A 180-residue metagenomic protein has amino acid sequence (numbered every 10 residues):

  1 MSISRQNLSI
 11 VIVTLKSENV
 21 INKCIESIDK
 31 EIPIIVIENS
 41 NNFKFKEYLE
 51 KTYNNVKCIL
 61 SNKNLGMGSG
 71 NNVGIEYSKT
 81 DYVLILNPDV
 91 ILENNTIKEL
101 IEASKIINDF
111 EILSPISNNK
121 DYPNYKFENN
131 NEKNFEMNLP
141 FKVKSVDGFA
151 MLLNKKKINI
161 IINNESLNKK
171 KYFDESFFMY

Functional and structural regions predicted by a protein language model:
N7-S9, P33: Cell-envelope/extracellular polymer assembly enzymes that use nucleotide-activated donors
I12-K30: Short, well-formed alpha-helical segments that are part of the catalytic scaffolds of diverse glycosyltransferases
I25-L60: Acidic donor-binding segment of Leloir-type glycosyltransferases
S61-S78: Glycine-rich, basic loop-to-helix element that forms the pyrophosphate-binding segment of sugar-nucleotide handling
V83: Short aromatic/hydrophobic "clamp" motif used to bind/position activated sugar donors
N87-I91: The conserved acidic donor/metal-binding loop of glycosyltransferases
N95-F127: Conserved donor NDP-sugar-binding/catalytic core segment of glycosyltransferases
N134-K156, K170, Y180: A recurrent flexible, glycine/aromatic-enriched loop bordering the glycosyltransferase active site that acts as
